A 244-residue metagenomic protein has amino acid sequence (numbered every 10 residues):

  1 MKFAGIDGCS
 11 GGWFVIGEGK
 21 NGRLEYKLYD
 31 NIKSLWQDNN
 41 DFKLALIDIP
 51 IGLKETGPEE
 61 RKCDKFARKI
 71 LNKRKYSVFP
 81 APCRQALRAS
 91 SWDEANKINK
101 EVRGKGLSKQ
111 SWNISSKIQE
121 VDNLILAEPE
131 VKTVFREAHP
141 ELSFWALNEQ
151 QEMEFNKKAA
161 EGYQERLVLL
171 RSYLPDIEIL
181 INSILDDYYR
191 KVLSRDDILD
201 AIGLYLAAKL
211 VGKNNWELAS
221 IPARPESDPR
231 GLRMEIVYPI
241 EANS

Functional and structural regions predicted by a protein language model:
M1-F3, G8-S244: RNase H-like (RuvC/DEDD) metal-dependent nuclease/polynucleotide-processing core
